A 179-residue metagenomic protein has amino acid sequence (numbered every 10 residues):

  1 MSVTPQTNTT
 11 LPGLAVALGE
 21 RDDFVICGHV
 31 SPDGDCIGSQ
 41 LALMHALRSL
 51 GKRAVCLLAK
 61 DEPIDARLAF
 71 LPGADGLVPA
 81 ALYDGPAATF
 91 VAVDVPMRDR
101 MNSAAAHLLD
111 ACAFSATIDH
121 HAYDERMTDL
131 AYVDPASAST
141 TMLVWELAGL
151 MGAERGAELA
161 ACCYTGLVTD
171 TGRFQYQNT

Functional and structural regions predicted by a protein language model:
M1-T179: Replace "Mg2+/Mn2+-dependent" with "divalent metal-dependent
